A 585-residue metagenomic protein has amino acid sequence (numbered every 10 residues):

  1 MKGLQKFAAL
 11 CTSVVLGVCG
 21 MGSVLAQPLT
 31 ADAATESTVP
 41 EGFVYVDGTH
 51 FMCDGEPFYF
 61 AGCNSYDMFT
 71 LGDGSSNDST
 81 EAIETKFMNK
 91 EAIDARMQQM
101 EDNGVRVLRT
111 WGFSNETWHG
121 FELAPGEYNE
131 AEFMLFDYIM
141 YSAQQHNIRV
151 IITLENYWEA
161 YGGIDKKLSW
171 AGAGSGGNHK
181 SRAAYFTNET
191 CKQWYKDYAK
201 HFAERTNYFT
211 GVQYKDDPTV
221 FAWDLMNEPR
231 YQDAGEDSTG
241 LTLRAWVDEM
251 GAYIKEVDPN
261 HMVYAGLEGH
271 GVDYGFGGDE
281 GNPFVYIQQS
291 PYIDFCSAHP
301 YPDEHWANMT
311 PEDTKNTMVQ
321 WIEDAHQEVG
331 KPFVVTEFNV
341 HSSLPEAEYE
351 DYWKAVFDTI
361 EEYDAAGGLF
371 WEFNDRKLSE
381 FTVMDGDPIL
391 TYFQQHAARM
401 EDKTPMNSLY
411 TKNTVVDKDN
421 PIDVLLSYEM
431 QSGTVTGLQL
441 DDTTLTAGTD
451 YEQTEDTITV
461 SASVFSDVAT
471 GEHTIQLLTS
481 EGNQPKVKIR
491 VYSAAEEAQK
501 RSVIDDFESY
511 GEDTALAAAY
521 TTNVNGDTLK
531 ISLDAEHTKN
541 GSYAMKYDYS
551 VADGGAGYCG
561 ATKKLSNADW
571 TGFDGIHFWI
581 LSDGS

Functional and structural regions predicted by a protein language model:
V18-E36: Sec-dependent signal peptide cleavage junction
V39-M309, D313-V319, E323, E328-K331 (+4 more regions): Active-site mouth of glycoside hydrolases
V44, T444-S461: Extracellular/luminal ectodomains and secreted, surface-exposed scaffolds of diverse proteins
M406-T443: Solvent-exposed, low-complexity, repeat-rich "mucin-like" stalks and linkers
V464-G471: Surface-exposed, short loops/turns at beta-strand junctions within beta-sandwich domains
N483-S493: Edge beta-strands of extracellular beta-sandwich domains
A494-S585: Beta-rich carbohydrate-recognition modules and glycan-binding surfaces
